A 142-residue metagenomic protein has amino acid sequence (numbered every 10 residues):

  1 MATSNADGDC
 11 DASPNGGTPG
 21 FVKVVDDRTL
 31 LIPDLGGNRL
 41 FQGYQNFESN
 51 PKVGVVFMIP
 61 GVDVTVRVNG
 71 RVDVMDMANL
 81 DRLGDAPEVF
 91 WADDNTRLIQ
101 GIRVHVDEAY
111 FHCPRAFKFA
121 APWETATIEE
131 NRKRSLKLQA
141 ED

Functional and structural regions predicted by a protein language model:
M1-D142: Binding-site signature for planar aromatic cofactors or substrates
